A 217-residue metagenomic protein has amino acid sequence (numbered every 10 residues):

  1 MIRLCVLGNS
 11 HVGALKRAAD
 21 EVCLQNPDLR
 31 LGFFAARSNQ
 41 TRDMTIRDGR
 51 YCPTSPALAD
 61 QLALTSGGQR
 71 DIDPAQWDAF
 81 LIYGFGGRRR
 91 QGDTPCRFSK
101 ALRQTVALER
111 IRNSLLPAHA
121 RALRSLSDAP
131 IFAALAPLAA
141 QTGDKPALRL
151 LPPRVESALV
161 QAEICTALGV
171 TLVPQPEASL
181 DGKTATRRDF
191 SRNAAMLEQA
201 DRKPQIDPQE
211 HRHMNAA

Functional and structural regions predicted by a protein language model:
M1-A75: Basic, amphipathic N-terminal segments that precede the first structured/catalytic domain
R3, A14, R192-A217: Histidine-centered active-site loop/cap adjacent to the catalytic His in serine esterases/O-acetyl transfer systems
A35-N39, D71, G169, D207-M214: Short, exposed beta-strand "edge-strand" segments with a Pro/Gly-rich flavor and a Y/T-containing core
T54-T65, A107-L115, P152-S157, M214-A217: Soluble or luminal CAZymes and related metallo-dependent hydrolases
D71-I206: Alpha-helical cap/lid subdomain in secreted, periplasmic, or secretory-pathway luminal O-acyl-processing enzymes
